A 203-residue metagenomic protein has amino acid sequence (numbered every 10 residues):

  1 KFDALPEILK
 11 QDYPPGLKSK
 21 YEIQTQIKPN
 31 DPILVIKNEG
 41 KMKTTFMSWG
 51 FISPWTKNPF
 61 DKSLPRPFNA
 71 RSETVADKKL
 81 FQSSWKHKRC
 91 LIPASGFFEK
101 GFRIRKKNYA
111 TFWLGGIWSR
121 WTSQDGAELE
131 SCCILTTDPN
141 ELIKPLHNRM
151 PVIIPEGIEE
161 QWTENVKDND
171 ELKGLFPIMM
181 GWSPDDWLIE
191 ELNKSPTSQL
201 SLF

Functional and structural regions predicted by a protein language model:
K1-F203: Short linear sequence motif anchored by a di-proline
